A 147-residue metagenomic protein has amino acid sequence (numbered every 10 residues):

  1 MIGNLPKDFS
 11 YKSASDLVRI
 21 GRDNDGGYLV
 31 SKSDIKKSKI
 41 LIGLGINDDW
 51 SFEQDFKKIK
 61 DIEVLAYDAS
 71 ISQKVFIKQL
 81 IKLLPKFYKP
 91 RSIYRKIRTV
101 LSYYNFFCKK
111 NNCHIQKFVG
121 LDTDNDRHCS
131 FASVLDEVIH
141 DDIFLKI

Functional and structural regions predicted by a protein language model:
M1-N24: Rossmann-like AdoMet
K7-Y11, V30-K37, D136-I139: Glycine-rich helix-loop-beta junction characteristic of Rossmann-like nucleotide cofactor-binding loops
R19-H128, I143: SAM cofactor-binding core of SAM-dependent methyltransferases, primarily the Rossmann-like beta-alpha-beta module
D126-E137: A Trp-anchored, charged/polar loop motif used as the substrate-binding/catalytic surface of acyl/ester-handling
H140-I147: Short SAM/SAH-binding signature in class I
